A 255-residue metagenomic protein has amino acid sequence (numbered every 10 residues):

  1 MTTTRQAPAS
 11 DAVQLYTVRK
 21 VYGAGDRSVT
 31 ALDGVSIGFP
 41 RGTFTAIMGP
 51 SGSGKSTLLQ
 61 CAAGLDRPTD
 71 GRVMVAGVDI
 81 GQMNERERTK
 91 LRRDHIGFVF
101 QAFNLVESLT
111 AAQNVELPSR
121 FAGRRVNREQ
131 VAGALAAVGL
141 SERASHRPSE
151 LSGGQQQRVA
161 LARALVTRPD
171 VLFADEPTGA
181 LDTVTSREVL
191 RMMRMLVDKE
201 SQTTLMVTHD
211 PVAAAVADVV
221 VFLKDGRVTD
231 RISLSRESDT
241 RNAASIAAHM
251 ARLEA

Functional and structural regions predicted by a protein language model:
G23-G25, E116-E129, A137-V138: ABC-type ATPase nucleotide-binding domains, specifically the catalytic core motifs of the NBD
M48-P50: The feature captures the beta-strand-to-loop junction immediately N-terminal to the Walker
G71-D79: Conserved ABC transporter NBD signature motif
L109-L117: Short coil-to-helix segment of the ABC ATPase nucleotide-binding domain corresponding to the Q-loop/switch region
R147-L151, Q155-Q157: Conserved ABC ATPase signature
R168: Conserved catalytic motifs of ABC-family nucleotide-binding domains
L172-D175: Catalytic Walker B motif of ABC-type/P-loop ATPase nucleotide-binding domains
